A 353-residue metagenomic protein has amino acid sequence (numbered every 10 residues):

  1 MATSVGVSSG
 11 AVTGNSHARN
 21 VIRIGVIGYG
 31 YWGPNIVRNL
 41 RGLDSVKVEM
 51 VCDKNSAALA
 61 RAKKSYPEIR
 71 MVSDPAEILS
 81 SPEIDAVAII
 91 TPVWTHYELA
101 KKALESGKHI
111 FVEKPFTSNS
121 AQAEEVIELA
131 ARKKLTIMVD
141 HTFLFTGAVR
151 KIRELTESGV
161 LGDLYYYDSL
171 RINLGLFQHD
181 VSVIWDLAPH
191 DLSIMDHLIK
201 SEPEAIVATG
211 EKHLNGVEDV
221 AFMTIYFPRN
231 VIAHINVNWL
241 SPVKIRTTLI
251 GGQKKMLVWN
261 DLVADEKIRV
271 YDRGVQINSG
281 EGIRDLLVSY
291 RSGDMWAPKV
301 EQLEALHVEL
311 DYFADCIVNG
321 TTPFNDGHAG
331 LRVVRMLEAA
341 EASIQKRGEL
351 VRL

Functional and structural regions predicted by a protein language model:
M1-A18, A86-T91, P298, V308 (+1 more regions): C-terminal helix-rich "cap/oligomerization" subdomain common to oxidoreductases
A2-Y66, A305: N-terminal Rossmann-like dinucleotide-binding module
E68-P75: Conserved SAM-binding strand-loop segment of SAM-dependent methyltransferases
S73, V112, I137-V139, D168 (+1 more regions): Hydrophobic residues in well-ordered beta-strands that form the structural core
A86-L144: Beta-strand-loop-alpha-helix segment that lines the small-molecule cofactor/substrate pocket of alpha/beta enzymes
G147-Y167: Rossmann-like NAD(P)H-binding beta-loop-alpha module
L174-V243, L249, V263, H328: Rossmann-like dinucleotide-binding domain that binds NAD(P)(H)
E211-H213, V231-V308: NAD(P)-dinucleotide binding in Rossmann-like oxidoreductases
